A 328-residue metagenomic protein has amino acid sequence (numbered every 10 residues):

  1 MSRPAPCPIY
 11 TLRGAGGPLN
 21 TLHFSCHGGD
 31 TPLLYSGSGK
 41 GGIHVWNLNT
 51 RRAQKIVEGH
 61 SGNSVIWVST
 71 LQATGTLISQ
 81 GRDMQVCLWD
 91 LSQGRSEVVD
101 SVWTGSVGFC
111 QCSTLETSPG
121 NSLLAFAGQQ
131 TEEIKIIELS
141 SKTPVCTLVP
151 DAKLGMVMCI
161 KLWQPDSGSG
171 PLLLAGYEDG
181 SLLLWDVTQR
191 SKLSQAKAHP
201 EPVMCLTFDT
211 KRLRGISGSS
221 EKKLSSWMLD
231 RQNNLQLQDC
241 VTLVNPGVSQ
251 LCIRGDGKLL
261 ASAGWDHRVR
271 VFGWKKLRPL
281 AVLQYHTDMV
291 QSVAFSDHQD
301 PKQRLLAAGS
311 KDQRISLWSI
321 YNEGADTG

Functional and structural regions predicted by a protein language model:
M1-G17, T50: A short helix->beta-strand "capping" segment at the edge of beta-propeller domains
C7-I9, R52-K55, E97-D100, V145-C146 (+4 more regions): A structural motif specific to WD40 beta-propellers
T11-G41: Beta-strand-rich domains and repeat architectures in extracellular enzymes and scaffolds, especially beta-propellers
L12-L19, E58-V65, V102-F109, V149-V157 (+3 more regions): WD40/WD-repeat beta-propeller blade N-cap
L22-T31, V68-T74, S113-N121, I160-G170 (+6 more regions): Loop/turn segments within WD40 beta-propeller blades
G37-K40, Q80-D83, A127-T131, G176-D179 (+3 more regions): Conserved strand-to-loop turn within each blade of WD40 beta-propeller repeats
I43-N47, V86-L91, I134-E138, L182-D186 (+4 more regions): WD40-repeat beta-propellers
Q291-G328: Blade-level signature of beta-propeller repeat domains, shared across WD40, Kelch, NHL, RCC1 and BNR/Asp-box propellers
